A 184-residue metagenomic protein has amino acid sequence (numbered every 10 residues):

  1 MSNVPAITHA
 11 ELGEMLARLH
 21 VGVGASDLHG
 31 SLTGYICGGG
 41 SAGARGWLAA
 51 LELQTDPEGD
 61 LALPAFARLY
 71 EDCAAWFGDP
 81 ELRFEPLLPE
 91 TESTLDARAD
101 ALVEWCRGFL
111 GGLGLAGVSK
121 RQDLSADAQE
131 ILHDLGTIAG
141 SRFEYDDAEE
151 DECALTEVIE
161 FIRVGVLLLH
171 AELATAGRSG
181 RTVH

Functional and structural regions predicted by a protein language model:
M1-C106, L110-H184: Domain-length accessory/inserted modules outside core catalytic folds
